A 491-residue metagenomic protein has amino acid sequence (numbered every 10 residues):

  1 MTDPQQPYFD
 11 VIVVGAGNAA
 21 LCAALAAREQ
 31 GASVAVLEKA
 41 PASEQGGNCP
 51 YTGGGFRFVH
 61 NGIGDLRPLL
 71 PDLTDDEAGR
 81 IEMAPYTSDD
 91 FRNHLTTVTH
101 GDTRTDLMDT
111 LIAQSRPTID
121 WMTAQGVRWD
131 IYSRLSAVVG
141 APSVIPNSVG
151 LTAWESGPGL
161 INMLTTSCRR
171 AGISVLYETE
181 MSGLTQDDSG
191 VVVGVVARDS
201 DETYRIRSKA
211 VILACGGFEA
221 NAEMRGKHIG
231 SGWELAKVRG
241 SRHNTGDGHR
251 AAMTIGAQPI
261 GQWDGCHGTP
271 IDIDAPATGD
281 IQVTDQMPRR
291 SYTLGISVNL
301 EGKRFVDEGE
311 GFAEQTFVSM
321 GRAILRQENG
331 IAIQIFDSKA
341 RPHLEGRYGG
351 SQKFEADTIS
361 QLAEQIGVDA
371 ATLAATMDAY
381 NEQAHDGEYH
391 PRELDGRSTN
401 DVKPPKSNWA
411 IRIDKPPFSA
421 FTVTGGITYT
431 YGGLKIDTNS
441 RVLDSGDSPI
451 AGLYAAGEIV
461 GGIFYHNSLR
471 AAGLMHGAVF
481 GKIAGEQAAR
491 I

Functional and structural regions predicted by a protein language model:
Q5-A19: Beta1/beta-strand and adjacent pyrophosphate-binding region of the FAD-binding site in flavoprotein oxidoreductases
E29-P50: Glycine-rich FAD pyrophosphate-binding loop
Q45, H60, H100, R104-T203 (+3 more regions): Conserved redox-cofactor binding core of oxidoreductases
P50-Y86: N-terminal glycine-rich dinucleotide-binding loop that anchors FAD/FMN and/or NAD(P) in oxidoreductases
E77-A141, T358-A379: Rossmann-like flavin
G183, T372-N467: A glycine-rich dinucleotide-binding beta-alpha-beta segment and adjacent secondary-structure elements that constitute
D199-D201, R205-A275, L474, F480-I483: Glycine-rich loop(s) and the adjacent beta-strand/alpha-helix scaffold that form part
T245, H249-T372: An anion/pyrophosphate-binding glycine-rich loop and adjacent beta-alpha core in soluble alpha-beta enzymes
